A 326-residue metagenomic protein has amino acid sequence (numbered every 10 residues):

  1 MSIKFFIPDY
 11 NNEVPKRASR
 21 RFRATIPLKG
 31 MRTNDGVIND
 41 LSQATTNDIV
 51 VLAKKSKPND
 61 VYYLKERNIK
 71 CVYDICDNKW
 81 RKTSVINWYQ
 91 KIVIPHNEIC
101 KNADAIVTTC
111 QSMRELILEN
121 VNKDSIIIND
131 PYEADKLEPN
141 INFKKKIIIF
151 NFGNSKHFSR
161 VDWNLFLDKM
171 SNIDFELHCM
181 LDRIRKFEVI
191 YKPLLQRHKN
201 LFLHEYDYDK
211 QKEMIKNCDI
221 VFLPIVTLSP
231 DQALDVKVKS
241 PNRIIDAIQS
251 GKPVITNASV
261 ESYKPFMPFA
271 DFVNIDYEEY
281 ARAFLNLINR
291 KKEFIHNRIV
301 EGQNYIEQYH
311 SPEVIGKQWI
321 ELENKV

Functional and structural regions predicted by a protein language model:
M1-D60: N-terminal pre-catalytic "stem/leader" segment of glycosyltransferase-like enzymes
I7-P27, E133-M214: Conserved catalytic-core segment of nucleotide-activated headgroup transferases in glycan assembly
K65-K82: Active-site proximal beta-strand in glycosyltransferases
W88-I106: Membrane-proximal helix-turn-helix segments that form the acceptor-binding/catalytic region of lipid-linked
D104-E138: Donor nucleotide-sugar binding/catalytic pocket of nucleotide-sugar-dependent glycosyltransferases
H157-V161, Y208-M214, D219-Q249, T256-P265: Nucleotide-sugar-dependent
Y263-N286: Change "using UDP/GDP/dTDP sugars" to "using nucleotide sugars
E278, R282, N289-N324: A charged, aromatic-enriched C-terminal amphipathic alpha-helix characteristic of glycosyltransferases across folds
